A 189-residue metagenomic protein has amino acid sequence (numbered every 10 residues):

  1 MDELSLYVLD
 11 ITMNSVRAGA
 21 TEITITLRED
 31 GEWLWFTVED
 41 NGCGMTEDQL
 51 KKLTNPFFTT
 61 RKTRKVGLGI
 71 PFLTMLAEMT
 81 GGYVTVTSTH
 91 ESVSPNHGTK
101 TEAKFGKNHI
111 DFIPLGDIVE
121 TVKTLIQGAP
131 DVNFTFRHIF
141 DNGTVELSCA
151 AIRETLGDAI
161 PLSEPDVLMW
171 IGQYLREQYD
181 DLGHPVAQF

Functional and structural regions predicted by a protein language model:
M1-L27, L73-L76: Conserved ATP-binding N-box helix of the HATPase_c
D2, M75-F189: Flexible, glycine-/charge-rich segments associated with ATP-binding catalytic modules
R28-F36: Short beta-strand-loop-beta element adjacent to the nucleotide/active-site pocket used for signaling
D40: Acidic ATP/Mg2+-coordinating residue in the GHKL
M45-F57: Short conserved segment of the HATPase_c
F58-K65: Glycine-rich ATP-lid/hinge loop adjacent to the conserved G-boxes
